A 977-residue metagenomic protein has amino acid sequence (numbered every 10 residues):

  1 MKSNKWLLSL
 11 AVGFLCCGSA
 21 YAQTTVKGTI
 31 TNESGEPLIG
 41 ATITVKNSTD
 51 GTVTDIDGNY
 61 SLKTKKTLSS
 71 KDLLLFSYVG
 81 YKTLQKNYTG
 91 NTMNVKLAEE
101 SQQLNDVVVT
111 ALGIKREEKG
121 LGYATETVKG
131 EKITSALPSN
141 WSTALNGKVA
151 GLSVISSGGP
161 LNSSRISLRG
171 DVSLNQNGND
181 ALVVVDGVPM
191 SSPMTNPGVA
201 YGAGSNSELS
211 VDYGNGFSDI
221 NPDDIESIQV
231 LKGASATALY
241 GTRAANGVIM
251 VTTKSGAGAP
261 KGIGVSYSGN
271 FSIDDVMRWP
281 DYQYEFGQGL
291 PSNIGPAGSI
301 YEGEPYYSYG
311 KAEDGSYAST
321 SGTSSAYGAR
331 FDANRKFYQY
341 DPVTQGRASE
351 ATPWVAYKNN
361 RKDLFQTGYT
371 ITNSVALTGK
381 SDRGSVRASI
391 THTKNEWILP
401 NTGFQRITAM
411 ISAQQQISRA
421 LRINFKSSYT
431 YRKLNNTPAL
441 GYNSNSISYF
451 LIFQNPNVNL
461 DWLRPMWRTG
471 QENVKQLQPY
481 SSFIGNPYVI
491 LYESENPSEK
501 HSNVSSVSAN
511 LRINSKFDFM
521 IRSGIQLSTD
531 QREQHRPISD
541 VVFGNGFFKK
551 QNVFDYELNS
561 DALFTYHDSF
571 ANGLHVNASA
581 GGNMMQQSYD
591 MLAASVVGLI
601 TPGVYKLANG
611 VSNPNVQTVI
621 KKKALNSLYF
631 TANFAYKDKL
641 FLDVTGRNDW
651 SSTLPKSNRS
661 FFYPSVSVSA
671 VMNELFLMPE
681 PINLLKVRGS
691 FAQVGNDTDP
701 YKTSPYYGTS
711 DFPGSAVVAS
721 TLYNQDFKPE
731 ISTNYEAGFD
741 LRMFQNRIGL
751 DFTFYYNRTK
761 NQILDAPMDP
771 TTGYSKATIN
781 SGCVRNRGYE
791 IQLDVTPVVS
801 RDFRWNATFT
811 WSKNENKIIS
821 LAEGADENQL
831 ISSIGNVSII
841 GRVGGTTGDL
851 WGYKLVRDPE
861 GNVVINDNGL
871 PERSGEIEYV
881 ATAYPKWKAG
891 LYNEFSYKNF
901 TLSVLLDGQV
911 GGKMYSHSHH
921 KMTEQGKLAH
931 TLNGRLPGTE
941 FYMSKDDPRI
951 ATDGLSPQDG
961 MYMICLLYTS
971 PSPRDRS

Functional and structural regions predicted by a protein language model:
M1-M410, R422-N424, T430, V504 (+3 more regions): Short, small/polar-rich motifs associated with maturation and membrane association, primarily at protein termini
K119, D180, N196-P197, G258-A356 (+10 more regions): Surface-exposed loop/interface segments of Gram-negative outer-membrane beta-barrel transport/assembly proteins
T253, Y267, V375-G379, I411-Q415 (+12 more regions): Residues on the lipid-exposed face of transmembrane beta-strands in outer-membrane beta-barrel proteins
R383-V386, A420-I423, K516-F519, L574 (+5 more regions): Repeated loop/turn-to-beta-strand initiation elements of outer-membrane beta-barrel proteins
I390-E396, L642-L654, F691: Transmembrane beta-strand segments that form the barrel wall of outer-membrane beta-barrel proteins
A409, L628-A632, L640-N648, F661-A670 (+2 more regions): Extended, hydrophobic alpha-helical segments in both membrane/secreted and soluble proteins
Y884-M914: Glycine-rich, aromatic-lined ligand/substrate-binding cores of catalytic and carbohydrate-binding domains
